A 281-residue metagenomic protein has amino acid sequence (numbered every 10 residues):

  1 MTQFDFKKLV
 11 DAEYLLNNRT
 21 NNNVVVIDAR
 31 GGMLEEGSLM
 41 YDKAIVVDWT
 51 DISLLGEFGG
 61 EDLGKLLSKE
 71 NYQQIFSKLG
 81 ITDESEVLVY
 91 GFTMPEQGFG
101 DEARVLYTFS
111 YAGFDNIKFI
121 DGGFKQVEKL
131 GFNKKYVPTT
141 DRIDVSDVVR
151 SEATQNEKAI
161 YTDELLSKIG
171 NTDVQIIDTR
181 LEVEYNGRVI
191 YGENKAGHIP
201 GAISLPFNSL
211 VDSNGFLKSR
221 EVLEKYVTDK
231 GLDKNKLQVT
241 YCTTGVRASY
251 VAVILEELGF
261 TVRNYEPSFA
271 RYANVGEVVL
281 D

Functional and structural regions predicted by a protein language model:
M1-D11, F124-I199, E277-D281: Active-site neighborhoods of enzymes that stabilize oxyanions during catalysis
T2-D83, F92, S167-K230, K234: Positively charged, proline/Ser/Thr-rich regional signature most characteristic of the Rhodanese/CDC25-like
F4, L66-D163, R247-A270: Thiolate-centered catalytic microenvironments shared by cysteine-dependent enzyme domains
M40-D42, E102-R104, I190-E193, I254-L255 (+1 more regions): Short, glycine/charged-enriched secondary-structure capping and boundary segments
L88, I177, V239: Short beta-strand immediately N-terminal to the catalytic nucleophile in serine-hydrolase-like folds
V148-K158, D229, K234-T240: Extended, charge-rich low-complexity interaction segments
K225, N235-C242, V246, A252 (+3 more regions): C-terminal soluble interaction/assembly domains
